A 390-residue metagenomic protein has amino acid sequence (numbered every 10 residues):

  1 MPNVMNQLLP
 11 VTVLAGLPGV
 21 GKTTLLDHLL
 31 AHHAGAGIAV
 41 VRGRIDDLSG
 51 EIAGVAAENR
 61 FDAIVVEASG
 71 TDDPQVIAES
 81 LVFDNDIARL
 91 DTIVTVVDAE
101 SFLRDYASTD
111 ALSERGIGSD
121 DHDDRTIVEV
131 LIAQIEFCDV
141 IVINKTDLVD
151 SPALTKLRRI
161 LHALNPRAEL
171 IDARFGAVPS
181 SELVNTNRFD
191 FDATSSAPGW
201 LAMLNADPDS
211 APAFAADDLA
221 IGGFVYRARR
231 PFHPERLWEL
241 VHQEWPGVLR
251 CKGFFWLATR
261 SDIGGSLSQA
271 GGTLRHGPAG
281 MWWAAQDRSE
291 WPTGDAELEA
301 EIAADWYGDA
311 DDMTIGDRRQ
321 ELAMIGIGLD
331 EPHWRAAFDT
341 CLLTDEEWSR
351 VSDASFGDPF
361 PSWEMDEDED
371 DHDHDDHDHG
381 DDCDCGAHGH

Functional and structural regions predicted by a protein language model:
P2, E114-T314, Q320, D345-H390: C-terminal accessory "lid"/substrate-recognition subdomains
P2-E129: Nucleotide-state-sensitive switch-loop elements of NTP-binding domains
H33-A34, A57-N59, I135-E136, I315-R318: Flexible, charged surface loops at secondary-structure boundaries
S49, P74-A78, S151-T155, W238 (+1 more regions): Conserved strand-to-helix beginnings and helix N-cap segments that scaffold or border functional pockets
L240-Q243, W334-L342: Short amphipathic alpha-helices in soluble, non-transmembrane regions that often serve as interface/regulatory elements
E321-G326: A short beta-strand structural signal in non-transmembrane regions
I327-E331: Helix N-cap motif at beta-to-alpha junctions
